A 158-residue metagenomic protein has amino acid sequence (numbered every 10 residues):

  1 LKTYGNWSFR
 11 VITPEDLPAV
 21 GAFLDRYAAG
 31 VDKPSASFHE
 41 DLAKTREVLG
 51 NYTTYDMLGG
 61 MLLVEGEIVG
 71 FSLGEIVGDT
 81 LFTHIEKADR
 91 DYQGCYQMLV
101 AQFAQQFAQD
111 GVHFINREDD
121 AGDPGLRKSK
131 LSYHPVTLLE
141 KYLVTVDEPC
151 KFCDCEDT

Functional and structural regions predicted by a protein language model:
L1-K2, G21, L131: Class I S-adenosyl-L-methionine
L1-W7, I115: Acyl-donor-binding surface of acyltransferase catalytic domains
G5-Y92, F107: A conserved beta-strand-loop-helix scaffold within acyl/acetyltransferase catalytic domains
N6-F9, P135, V144, D154: Intrinsically disordered, low-complexity regions enriched in small/polar residues
L42, D110-G111, D154: General secondary-structure edge motif
G59-D147: Aromatic (often tryptophan-rich) hydrophobic motifs at membrane interfaces
V146-T158: C-terminal "cap" of GNAT-fold acetyltransferases
